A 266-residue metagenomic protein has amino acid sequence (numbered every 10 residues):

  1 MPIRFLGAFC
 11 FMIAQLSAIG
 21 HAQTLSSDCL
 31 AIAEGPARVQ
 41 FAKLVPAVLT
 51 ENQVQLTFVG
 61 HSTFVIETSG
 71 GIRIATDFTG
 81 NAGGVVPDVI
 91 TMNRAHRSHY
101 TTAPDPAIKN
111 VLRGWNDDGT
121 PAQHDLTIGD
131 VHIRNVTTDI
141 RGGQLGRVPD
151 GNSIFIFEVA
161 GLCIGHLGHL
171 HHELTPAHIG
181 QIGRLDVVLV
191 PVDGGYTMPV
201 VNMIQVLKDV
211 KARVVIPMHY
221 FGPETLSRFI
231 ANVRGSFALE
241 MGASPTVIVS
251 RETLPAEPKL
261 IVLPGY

Functional and structural regions predicted by a protein language model:
M1-F5: Positively charged n-region of N-terminal signal peptides that target proteins for export
G7-A18: Bacterial N-terminal signal peptides
I13, V210, V233-S236: Alpha-helix boundary/capping residues
I19-R141, L162-L167, D186-V190, P223 (+2 more regions): Metallo-beta-lactamase
I140-V210, F221-R228: Active-site-proximal loop/helix segments of hydrolase catalytic cores
V215: Residue-level signal for inorganic ion chemistry
M218: A Lys-centered signature of the CheY-like receiver
